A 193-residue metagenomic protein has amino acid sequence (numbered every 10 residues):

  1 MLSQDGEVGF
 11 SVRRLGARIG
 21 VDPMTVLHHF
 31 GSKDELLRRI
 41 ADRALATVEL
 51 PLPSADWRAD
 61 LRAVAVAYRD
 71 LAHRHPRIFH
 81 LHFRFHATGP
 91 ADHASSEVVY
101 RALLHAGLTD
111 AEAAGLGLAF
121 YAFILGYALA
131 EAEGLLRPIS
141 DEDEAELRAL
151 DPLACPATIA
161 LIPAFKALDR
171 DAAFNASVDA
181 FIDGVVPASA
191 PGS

Functional and structural regions predicted by a protein language model:
M1-E35, R39: Helix-turn-helix
Q4-D5, E35-P51, A59, A63-A67 (+1 more regions): Alpha-helical structural segments
R39, R43, A119-G126, A180-D183: Short, residue-level hotspots on alpha-helical faces of the histone-fold and other alpha-helical interaction modules
I40, D60, V64, R77-I78 (+5 more regions): Residue-level detector of well-ordered alpha-helical segments, enriched for hydrophobic/aromatic packing positions
E49-A91, D110, F120: Hydrophobic alpha-helical connector segments
V64, F83-A119, L125-A130, E144-P156: Amphipathic alpha-helical packing segments from all-alpha helical-bundle domains
L71-R74, I78, H105, F123-A130 (+1 more regions): Amphipathic alpha-helical interaction surfaces
H105, E133, R137-S193: C-terminal peripheral helix-coil segments that are non-catalytic and often amphipathic
